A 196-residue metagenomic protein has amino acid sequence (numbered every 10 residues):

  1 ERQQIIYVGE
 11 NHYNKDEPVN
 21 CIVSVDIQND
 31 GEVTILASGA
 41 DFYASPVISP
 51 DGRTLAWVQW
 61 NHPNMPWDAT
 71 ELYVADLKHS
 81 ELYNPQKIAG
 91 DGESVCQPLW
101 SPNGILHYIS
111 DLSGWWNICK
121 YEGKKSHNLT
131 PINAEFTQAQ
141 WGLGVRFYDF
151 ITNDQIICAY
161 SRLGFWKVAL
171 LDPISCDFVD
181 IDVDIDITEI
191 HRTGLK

Functional and structural regions predicted by a protein language model:
E1-I5, A40-L55, N84-I109, W116-I118 (+2 more regions): Conserved beta-propeller blade repeats
V8-C21, A37-F42, V58-Y73, K87-C96 (+3 more regions): A flexible loop/linker signature enriched in serine peptidases of the S9 family
K15-D16, N29, M65-P66, K78-Y83: Short, solvent-exposed loop/turn segments that connect beta-strands within catalytic domains and beta-strand-rich
P18, E32, D51, D68 (+5 more regions): Cysteine-rich, disulfide-stabilized extracellular repeat modules
V23-I27, E32-I48: Hydrophobic secondary-structure block in the mid-to-C-terminal portion of proteins
D26-D30, L77-S80, Y121-K124, D172-C176: Short loop/turn segments that connect beta-strands within beta-propeller blades
N29-S38, E81-D91, L129-A134, F178-I181: Blade-edge beta-strand/turn elements of extracellular beta-propeller and related beta-sheet repeat scaffolds
L77, D111, G123, S161 (+2 more regions): Hydrophobic alpha-helix feature that most strongly marks membrane-spanning transmembrane helices and their immediate
